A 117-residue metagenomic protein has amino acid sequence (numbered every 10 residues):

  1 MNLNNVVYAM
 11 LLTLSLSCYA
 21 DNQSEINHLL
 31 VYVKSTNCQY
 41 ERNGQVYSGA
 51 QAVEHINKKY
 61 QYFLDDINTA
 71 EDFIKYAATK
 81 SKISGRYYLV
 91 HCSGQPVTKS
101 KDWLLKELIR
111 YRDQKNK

Functional and structural regions predicted by a protein language model:
M1-V7: Bacterial N-terminal signal peptides that target proteins for export
N4, C38-Y40, Y87-V90: Generic preference for hydrophobic/aromatic residues in regular secondary structure cores
N4, S24-H28, K75-Y76: Short, flexible segments with low predicted structural confidence
S15-S17: N-terminal signal peptide c-region/cleavage motif recognized by signal peptidases
A20-K59: N-terminal secretory signal peptides
Q45-K117: Compact alpha-helical subdomains of small soluble proteins
